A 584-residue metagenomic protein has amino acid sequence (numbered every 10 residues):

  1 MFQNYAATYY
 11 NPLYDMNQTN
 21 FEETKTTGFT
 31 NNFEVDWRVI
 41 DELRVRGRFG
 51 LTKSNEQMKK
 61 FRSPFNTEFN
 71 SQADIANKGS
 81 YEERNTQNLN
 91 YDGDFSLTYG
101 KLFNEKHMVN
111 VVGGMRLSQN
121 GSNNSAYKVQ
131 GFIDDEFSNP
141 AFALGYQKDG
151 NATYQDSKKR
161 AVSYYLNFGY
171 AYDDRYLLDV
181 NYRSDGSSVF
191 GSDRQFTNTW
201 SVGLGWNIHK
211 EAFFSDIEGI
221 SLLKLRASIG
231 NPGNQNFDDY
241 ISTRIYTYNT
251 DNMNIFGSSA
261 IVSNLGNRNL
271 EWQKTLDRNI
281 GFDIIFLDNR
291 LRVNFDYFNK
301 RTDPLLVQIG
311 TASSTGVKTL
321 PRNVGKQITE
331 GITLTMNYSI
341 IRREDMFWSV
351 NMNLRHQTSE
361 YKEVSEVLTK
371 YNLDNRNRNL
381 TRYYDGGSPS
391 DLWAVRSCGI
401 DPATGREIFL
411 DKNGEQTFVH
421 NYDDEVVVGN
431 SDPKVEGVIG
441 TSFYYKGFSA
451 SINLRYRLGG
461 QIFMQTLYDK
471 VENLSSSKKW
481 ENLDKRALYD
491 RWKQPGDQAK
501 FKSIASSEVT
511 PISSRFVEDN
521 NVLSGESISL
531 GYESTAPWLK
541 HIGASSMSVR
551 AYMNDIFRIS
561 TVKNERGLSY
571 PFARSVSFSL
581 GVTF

Functional and structural regions predicted by a protein language model:
M1-D15, K60-G79, N123-A152, S242-G266 (+5 more regions): Surface-exposed loop/turn segments flanking beta-strands in extracellular/periplasmic regions
Y14, F69, Y146, S187 (+2 more regions): Extracytoplasmic gating/loop element in the C-terminal half of outer-membrane beta-barrel translocons and assembly
M16-F21, T30, E34, A76-R84 (+8 more regions): Extracellular loop and loop/strand-boundary signature of outer-membrane beta-barrel proteins
N17-N20, L144-Y165, N231, D251-R292 (+3 more regions): Outer-membrane beta-barrel signature, preferentially recognizing the C-terminal barrel domain of Gram-negative
K25-N104, K159-G191, Q195-K210, T275-D277 (+9 more regions): Surface-exposed extracellular loop regions of Gram-negative outer-membrane beta-barrel proteins
S63, D74-R175, I229, I241 (+4 more regions): Outer-membrane beta-barrel transmembrane domain signature of Gram-negative proteins, especially the mid-to-C-terminal
A126-K128, R322, S339-S431, I462: Conserved small-residue
T247, V324-G331, N372-G405, L488-R491 (+3 more regions): C-terminal beta-signal and terminal closure region of outer-membrane beta-barrel proteins
